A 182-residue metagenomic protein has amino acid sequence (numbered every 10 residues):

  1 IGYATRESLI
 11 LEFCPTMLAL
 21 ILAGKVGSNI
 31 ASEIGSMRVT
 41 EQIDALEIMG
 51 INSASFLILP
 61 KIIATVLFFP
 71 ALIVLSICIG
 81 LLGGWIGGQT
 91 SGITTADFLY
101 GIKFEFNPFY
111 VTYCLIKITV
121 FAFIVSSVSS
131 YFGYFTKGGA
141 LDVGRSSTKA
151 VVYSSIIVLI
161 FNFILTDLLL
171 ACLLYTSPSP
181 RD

Functional and structural regions predicted by a protein language model:
I1-I10, I79-L115, V128-S146, A171-L174: Membrane-interfacial helix-loop-helix connectors in multipass membrane proteins
I1-V26: Membrane-embedded or membrane-proximal helical elements that form or frame transporter/channel pores
F13, L57-C78, V151, S155: Selective transmembrane-helix segments that form parts of the transport pathway or gating/packing helices in multipass
C14-P15, A19, Y110-F121: Hydrophobic alpha-helical transmembrane segments
L20-R38: A hydrophobic alpha-helix feature that marks transmembrane segments and, especially, their cytosolic C-terminal ends
I34-I58, A140-V143: Short cytoplasmic-facing helical segments at TM-TM junctions of multi-pass membrane proteins
F161-L173: Membrane-helix cytosolic exit motif
Y175-D182: Conserved small/polar residues in nucleotide/adenosyl-binding loops
